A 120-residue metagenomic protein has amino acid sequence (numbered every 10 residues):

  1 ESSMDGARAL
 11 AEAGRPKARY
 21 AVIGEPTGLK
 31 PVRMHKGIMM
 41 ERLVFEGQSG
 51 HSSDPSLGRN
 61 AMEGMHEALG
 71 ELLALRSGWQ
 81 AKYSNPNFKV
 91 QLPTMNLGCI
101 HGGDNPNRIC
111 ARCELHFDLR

Functional and structural regions predicted by a protein language model:
E1-M40: Acidic/histidine-rich catalytic neighborhood of metal-dependent amide-processing enzymes
G24-T27, Q48, I100: Fold-independent oxyanion-binding glycine-rich loops and adjacent beta-strand/coil segments at enzyme active sites
E25, M65, F117: Residue-level signal for inorganic ion chemistry
H35, H51-S52: Histidine-centered active-site/metal-ligand motif
S52-I100, D104, R108-I109: Acidic-enriched catalytic cores of C-N bond-cleaving enzymes acting on peptides and small amides
R112-H116: Intrinsic-disorder/low-complexity, polar/charged segments enriched in Ser/Thr/Lys/Arg/Asp/Glu/Gln
